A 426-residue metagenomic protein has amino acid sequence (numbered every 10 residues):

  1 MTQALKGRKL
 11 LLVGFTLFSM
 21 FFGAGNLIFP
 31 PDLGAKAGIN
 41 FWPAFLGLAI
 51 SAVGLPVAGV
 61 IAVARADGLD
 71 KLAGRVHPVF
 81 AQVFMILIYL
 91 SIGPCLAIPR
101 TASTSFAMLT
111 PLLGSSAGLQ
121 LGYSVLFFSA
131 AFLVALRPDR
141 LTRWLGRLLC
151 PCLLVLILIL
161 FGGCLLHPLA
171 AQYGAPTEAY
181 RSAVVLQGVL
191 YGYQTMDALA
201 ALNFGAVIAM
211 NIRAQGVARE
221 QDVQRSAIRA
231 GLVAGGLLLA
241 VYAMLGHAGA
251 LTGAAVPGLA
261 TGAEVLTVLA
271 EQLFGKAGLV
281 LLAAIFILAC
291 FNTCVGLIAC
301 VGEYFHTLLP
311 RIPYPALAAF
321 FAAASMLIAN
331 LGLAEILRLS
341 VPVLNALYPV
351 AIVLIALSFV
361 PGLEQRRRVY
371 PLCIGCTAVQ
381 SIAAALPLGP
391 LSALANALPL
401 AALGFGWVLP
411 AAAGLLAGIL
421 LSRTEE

Functional and structural regions predicted by a protein language model:
K6-L17, W42, P78-S91, L121-L126 (+3 more regions): Select transmembrane alpha-helical segments in multipass membrane proteins
L12-F22, L90, G163-A170, E178-L245 (+3 more regions): Hydrophobic, membrane-embedded alpha-helices of multi-pass small-molecule transporters
D32, A66, V79-G114, C290-T307 (+1 more regions): Hydrophobic transmembrane alpha-helices that form the core helical bundles of multi-pass secondary transporters
G54, A58, C152-C164, I228-G253 (+2 more regions): Selective recognition of specific alpha-helical transmembrane segments in multi-pass small-molecule
V63-L72, F128-L149, A214-V217, M326-L339 (+1 more regions): Membrane-water interface regions at transmembrane-helix termini and the short interhelical loops of multi-pass membrane
D70-G74, V241-F291, T307, P342: TM-loop-TM module centered on a large, flexible mid-protein loop between adjacent transmembrane helices in multi-pass
P94, I98, L154-Y180, A198-L199 (+4 more regions): Hydrophobic alpha-helical segments and their helix-loop junctions in multi-pass secondary transporters
A135-C164, S340-I352, P371-V379: Membrane-interface loop-to-helix entry segments
